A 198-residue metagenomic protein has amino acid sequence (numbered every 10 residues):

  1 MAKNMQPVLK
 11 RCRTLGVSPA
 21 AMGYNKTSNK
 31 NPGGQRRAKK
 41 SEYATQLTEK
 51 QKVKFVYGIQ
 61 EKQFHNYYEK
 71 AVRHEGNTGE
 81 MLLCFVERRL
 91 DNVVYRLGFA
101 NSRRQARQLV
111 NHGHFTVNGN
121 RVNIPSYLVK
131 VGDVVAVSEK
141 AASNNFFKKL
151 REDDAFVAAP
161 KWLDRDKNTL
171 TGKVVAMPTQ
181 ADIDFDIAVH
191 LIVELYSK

Functional and structural regions predicted by a protein language model:
M1-L97, I124-K198: Ferredoxin-like alpha/beta domains used as RNA- or RNAP-binding modules
R103, L109-V110, V129: Short, well-ordered loop/turn sites that connect or cap secondary structure elements
